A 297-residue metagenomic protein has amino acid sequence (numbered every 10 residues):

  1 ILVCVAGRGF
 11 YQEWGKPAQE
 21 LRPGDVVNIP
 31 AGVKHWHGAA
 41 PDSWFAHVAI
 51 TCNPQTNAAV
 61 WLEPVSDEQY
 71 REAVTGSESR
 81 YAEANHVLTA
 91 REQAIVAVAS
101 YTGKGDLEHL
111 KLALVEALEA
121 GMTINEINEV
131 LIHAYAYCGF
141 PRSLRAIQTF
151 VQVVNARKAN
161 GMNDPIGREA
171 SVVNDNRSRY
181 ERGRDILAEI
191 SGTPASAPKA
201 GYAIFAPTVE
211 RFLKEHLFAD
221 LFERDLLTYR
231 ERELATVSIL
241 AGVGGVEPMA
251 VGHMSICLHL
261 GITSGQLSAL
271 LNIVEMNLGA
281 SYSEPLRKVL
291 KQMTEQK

Functional and structural regions predicted by a protein language model:
I1-P23, V33: A short beta-strand-loop-beta hairpin characteristic of the jelly-roll/cupin
R22-P23, G252-M254, L260-V274: Extended hydrophobic/aromatic segments used for targeting, binding, or gating
W36-S77: Double-stranded beta-helix
E78-E92, Y101-A120, E126, R142-Y229 (+2 more regions): Acidic, glycine/proline-rich low-complexity segments that act as flexible tails and inter-domain linkers
E92-K104, E231-V246: Amphipathic, charged-and-aliphatic alpha-helical interface segments that function as noncatalytic docking
E129, C138-P141: Substrate/cofactor-recognition hotspot
